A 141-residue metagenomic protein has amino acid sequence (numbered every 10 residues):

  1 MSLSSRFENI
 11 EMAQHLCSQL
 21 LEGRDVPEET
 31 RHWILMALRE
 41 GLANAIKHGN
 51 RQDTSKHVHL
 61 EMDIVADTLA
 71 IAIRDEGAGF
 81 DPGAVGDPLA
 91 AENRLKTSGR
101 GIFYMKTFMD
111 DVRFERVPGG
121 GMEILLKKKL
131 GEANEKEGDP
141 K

Functional and structural regions predicted by a protein language model:
M1-S5: Short amphipathic
R6-Q14: A short, charge-rich alpha-helical start-of-domain segment used by transcription regulators
E8, E29-H32, K56: Conserved catalytic/ATP-binding subdomain
M12, W33, Y104: Charged catalytic carboxylate motif
H15-R39, R94-T97: Conserved short strand/loop->alpha-helix "switch" segment adjacent to the catalytic nucleotide/phosphoryl-transfer site
E40, N44: Conserved polar catalytic motif of the HATPase_c/GHKL fold
I46-K141: Conserved beta-strand-loop-beta-strand hairpin that lines the nucleotide-binding pocket of ATP/GTP-utilizing enzymes
